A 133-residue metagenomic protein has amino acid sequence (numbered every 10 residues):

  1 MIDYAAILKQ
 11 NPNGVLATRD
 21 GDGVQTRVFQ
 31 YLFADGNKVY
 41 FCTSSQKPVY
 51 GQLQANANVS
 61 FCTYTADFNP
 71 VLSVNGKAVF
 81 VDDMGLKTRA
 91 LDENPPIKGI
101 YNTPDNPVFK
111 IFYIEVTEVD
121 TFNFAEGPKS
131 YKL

Functional and structural regions predicted by a protein language model:
A6-G21, V59-T63: A short, Trp-centered hydrophobic/proline-enriched beta-strand micro-motif
N11, N56, N94: Acidic-histidine catalytic/liganding microenvironments
G23-V24, K77: Residue-level signal for well-ordered, solvent-exposed loop/turn and beta-edge residues enriched in charged/polar side
V24, K38-V39, V119: Hydrophobic residues embedded in beta-strands of well-ordered beta-sheets
Q30-F33, A78: Short, exposed beta-strand/loop patches in secreted or surface proteins that constitute
L32-F68: A short mixed-secondary-structure module that forms the rim of ligand-binding clefts
S73-L133: Charged, gly/pro-rich active-site loop segments
